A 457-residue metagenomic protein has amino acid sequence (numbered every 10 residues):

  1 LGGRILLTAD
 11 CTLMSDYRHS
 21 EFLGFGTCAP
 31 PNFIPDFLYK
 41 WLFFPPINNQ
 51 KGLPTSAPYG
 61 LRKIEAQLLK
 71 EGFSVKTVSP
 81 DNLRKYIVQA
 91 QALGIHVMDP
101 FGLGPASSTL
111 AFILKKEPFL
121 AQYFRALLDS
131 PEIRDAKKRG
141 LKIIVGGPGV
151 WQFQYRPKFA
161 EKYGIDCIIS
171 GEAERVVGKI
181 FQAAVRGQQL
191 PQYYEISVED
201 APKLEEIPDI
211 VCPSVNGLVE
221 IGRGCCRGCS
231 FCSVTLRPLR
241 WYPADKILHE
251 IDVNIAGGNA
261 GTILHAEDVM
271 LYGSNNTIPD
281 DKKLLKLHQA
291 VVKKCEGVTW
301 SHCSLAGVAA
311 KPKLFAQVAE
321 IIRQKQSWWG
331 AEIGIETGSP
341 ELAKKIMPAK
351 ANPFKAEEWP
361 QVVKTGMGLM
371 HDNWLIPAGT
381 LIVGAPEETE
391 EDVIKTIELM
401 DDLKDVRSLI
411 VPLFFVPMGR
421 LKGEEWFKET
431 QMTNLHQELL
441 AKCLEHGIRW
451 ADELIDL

Functional and structural regions predicted by a protein language model:
L1-P31, D36-F37, C225, Q437-L457: Radical SAM enzyme core and accessory elements
G2-T12, D200-T235, L248, D252-I255 (+1 more regions): N-terminal pre-triad scaffold of radical SAM enzymes
D16-E21, L53, K179-V219, G261: N-terminal [4Fe-4S]-dependent radical SAM core
S20-K51, P100-L128, I346-K355, M432-E445: A solvent-exposed, charged loop/short amphipathic helix patch at secondary-structure junctions
G60, K76-L204: Glycine-rich beta-alpha loop elements in corrinoid/cobalamin-binding modules across cobalamin-dependent enzymes
F101-P105, I263-T277, E336-K350, V383-E391 (+1 more regions): Flexible glycine/acidic-rich beta-alpha junction loops that bind and position SAM and/or redox cofactors in anaerobic
Q154-K162, L314-V318, E387-D402: Catalytic cores of alpha/beta
I255-P377, V383-E388: Conserved SAM/AdoMet-binding glycine-rich loop
